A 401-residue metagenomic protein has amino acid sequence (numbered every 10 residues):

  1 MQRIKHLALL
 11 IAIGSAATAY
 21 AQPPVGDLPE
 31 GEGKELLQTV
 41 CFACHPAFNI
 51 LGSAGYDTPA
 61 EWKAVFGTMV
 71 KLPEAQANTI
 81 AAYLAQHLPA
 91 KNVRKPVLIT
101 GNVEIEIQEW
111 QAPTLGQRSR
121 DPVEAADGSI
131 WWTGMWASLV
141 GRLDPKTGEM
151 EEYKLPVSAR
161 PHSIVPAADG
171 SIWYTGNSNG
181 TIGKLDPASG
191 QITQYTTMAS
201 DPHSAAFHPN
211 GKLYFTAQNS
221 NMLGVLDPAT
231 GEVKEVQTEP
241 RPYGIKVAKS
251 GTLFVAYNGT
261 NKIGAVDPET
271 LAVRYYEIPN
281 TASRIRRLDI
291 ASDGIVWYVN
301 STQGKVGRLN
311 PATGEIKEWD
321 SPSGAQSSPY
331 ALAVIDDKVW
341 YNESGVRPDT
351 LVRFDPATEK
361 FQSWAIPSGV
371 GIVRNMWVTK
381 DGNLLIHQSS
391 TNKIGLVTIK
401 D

Functional and structural regions predicted by a protein language model:
Y20-L36: Electrostatic cytochrome c docking/interface patches
E30-K34, P46-L72, E151-K154: Gly/Gly-Pro-rich "capping" loops immediately C-terminal to redox-active cysteine motifs in periplasmic/lumenal
L37-F48, I80, L84: The canonical Cys-X-X-Cys-His
V70-P96, L384: C-terminal capping alpha-helices of c-type cytochrome domains
L115-A126, V157-D169, M198-N210, E239-G251 (+5 more regions): Beta-rich, blade/repeat-based domains predominating in secreted/periplasmic proteins but also intracellular
W131-W136, I172-N179, Y214-S220, L253-G259 (+3 more regions): Conserved beta-strand positions in repeat-built beta-propeller and related beta-rich domains
D144-G148, D186-G190, D227-G231, D267-L271 (+3 more regions): Short loop/turn segments that connect beta-strands within beta-propeller blades
G371-D401: Blade-level signature of beta-propeller repeat domains, shared across WD40, Kelch, NHL, RCC1 and BNR/Asp-box propellers
